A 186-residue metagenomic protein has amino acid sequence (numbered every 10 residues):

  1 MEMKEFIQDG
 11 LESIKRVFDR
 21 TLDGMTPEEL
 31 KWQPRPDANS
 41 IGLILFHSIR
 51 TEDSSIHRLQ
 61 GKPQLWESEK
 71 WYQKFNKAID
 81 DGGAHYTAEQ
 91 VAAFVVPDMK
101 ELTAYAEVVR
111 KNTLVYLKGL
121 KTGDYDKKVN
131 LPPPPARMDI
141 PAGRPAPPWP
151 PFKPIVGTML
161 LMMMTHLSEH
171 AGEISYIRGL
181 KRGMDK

Functional and structural regions predicted by a protein language model:
M1-E5, D9: N-terminal export signals and maturation junctions of secreted/periplasmic proteins
Q8-E12, D19, E29-H85, L114 (+1 more regions): Short, contiguous alpha-helical
A78-K128, T158-M163: Acidic/histidine-rich alpha-helical segments that form the ligand environment of transition-metal centers
